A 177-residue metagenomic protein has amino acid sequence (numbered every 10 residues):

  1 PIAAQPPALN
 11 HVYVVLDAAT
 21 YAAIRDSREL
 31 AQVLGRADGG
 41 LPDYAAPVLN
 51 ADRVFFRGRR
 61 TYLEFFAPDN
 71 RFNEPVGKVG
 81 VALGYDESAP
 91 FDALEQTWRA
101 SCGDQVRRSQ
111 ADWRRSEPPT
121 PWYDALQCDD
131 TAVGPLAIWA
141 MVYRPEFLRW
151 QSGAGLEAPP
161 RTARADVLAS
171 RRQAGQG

Functional and structural regions predicted by a protein language model:
I2-P6, Y21-A22, F56, R71-P75: Short, low-complexity cationic-aromatic patches
Q5-A51: N-terminal ordered "arm"
L9-T20, F72-S101, G177: Vicinal oxygen chelate
D26-E29, L34-G35, Y85, A89-D92 (+2 more regions): Phosphate-end processing signature that detects enzymes handling 5′-triphosphorylated RNA and polyphosphate
R28-Q32, D38-L41, F55-R60, A154-T162: Short linear motifs at secondary-structure transitions and domain/linker junctions
R36-V79: Glycine/small-residue-rich interface belts in oligomeric ring/scaffold proteins and their assembly partners
F55-F56, A89, Q96-G177: Vicinal oxygen chelate
R59, P68, G84, M141-Y143: Structured loops at beta-to-helix junctions and adjacent beta-edge loops in soluble globular domains
